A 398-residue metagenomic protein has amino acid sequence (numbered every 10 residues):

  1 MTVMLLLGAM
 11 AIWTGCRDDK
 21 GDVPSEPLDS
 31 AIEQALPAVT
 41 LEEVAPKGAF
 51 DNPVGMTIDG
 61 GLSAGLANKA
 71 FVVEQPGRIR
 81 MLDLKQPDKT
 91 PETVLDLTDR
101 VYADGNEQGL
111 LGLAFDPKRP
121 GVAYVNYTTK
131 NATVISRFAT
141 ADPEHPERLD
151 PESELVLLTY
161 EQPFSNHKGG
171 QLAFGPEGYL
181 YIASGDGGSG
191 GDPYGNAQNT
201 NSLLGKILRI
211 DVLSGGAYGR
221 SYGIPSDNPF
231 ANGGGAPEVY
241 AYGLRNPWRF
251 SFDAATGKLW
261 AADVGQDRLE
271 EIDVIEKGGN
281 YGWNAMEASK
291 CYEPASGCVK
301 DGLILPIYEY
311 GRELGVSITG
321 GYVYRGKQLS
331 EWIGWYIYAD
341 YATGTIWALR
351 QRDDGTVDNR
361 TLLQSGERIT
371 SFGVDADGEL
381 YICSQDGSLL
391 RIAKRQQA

Functional and structural regions predicted by a protein language model:
M1-T2: Bacterial N-terminal signal peptides that target proteins for export
I12-G15: C-terminal motif of bacterial Sec signal peptides marking the signal peptidase cleavage site
R17-D19: Bacterial signal peptide processing site
G21-G191, R249-F252, G257-G265, L314-R352 (+2 more regions): Acidic, Gly/Ser/Thr-rich repeat motifs that build Ca2+-stabilized beta-propeller blades
E92-G105, E152-K168, S214-Y240, W283-E313: Surface-exposed loop and turn segments in beta-propeller and other repeat-based domains that flank or scaffold
I135-P143, N196-V212, I275-E276: Beta-propeller blade signature
P229, G233-E271: Repeat-solenoid scaffold signature
V357-A376: Conserved blade-ending motifs and adjacent loop-strand segments that build the rim/top face of beta-propeller domains
